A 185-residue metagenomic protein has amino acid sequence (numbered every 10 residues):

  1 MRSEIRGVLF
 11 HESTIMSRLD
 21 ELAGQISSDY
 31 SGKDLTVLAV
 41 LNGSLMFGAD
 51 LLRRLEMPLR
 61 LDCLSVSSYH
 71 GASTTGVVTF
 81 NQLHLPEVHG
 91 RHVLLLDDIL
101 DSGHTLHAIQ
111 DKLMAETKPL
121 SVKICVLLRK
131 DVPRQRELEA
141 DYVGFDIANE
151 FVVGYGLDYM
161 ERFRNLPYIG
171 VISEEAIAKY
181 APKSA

Functional and structural regions predicted by a protein language model:
M1-A185: PRPP-associated nucleotide enzymes
